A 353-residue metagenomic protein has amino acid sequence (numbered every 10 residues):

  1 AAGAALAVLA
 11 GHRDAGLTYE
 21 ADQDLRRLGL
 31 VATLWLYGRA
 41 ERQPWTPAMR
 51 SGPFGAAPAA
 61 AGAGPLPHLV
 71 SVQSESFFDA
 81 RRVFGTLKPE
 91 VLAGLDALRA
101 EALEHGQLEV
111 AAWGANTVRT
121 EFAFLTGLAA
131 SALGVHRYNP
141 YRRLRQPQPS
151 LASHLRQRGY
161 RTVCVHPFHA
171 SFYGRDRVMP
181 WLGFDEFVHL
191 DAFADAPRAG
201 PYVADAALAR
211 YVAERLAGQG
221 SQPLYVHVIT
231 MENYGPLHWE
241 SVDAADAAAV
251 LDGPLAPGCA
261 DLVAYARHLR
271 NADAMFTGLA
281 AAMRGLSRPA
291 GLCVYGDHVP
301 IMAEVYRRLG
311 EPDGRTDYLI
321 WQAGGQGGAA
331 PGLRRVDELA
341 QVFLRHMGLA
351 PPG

Functional and structural regions predicted by a protein language model:
A1-P67, K88-L103, Q107, A112 (+6 more regions): N-terminal secretory/membrane-targeting segments
D14-Y19, R81-R82, A196-P197: Charged, low-complexity surface segments at secondary-structure and domain boundaries
A63-G64, D79, L286: Short, flexible hinge/linker loops that cap or flank conserved catalytic cores
P67-V83, H298: Catalytic nucleophile-elbow at a beta strand-turn-alpha helix junction centered on a G-D-S/GDSL motif, marking
S74, E90-A102, G106-G353: Solvent-exposed soluble domains appended to multi-pass membrane proteins
